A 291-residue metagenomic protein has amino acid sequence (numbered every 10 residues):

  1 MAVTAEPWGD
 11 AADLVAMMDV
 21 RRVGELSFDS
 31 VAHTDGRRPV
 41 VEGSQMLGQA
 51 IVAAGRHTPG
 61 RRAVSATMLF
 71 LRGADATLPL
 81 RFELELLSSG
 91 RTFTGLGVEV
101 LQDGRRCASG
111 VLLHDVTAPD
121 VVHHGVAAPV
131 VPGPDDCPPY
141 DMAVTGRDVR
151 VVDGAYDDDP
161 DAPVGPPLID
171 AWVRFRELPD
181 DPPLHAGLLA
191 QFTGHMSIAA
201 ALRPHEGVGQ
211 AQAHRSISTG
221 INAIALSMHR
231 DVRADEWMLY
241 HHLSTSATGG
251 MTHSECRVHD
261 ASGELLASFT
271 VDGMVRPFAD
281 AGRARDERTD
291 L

Functional and structural regions predicted by a protein language model:
M1-L291: Terminal targeting signals and extreme-terminal segments of soluble enzymes
